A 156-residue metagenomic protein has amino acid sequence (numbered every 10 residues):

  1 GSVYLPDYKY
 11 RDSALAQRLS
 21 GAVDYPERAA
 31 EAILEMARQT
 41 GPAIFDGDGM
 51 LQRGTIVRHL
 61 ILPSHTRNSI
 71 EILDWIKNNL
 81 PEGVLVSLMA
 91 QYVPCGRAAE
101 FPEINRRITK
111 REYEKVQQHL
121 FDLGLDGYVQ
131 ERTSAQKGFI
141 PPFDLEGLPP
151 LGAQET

Functional and structural regions predicted by a protein language model:
G1-A43, Q130: Core AdoMet radical
P42-T156: Auxiliary Fe-S-binding modules of radical SAM enzymes
